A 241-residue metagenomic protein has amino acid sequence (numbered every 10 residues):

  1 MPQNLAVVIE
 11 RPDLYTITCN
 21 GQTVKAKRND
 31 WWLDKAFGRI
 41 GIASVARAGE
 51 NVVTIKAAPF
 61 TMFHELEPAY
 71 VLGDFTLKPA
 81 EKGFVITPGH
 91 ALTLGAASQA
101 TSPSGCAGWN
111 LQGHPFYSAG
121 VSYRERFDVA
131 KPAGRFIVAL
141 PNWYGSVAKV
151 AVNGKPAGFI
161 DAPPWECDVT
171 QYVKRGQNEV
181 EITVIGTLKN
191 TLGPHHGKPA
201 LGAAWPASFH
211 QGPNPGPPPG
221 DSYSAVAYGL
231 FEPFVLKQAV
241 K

Functional and structural regions predicted by a protein language model:
M1-C19, V53, F127-N153, V180-V184: Aromatic-lined ligand-binding clefts that engage carbohydrates, nucleic acids, or primary amines
M1-P2, E10, L33-K35, A46-A48 (+5 more regions): Surface-exposed coil/turn segments at beta-strand junctions on protein surfaces, enriched
I17-R39, V150-E166: Solvent-exposed beta-strand/loop surfaces of large extracellular or lumenal domains
A36-V52, A58, C167-Q177, L188 (+1 more regions): Short, surface-exposed tryptophan/glycine-enriched loops that mediate extracellular molecular recognition
G38-I40, Y117-V129, W165-E166: Short beta-strands within extracellular/lumenal beta-sheet-rich domains
A58-V85, G186-Q238: Glycine/proline-rich low-complexity spacer/linker segments in large multi-domain proteins
T87-R126: Edge strands and adjacent loops of beta-rich recognition modules
S122-D128, P233-K237, K241: Mature extracytoplasmic enzyme cores
